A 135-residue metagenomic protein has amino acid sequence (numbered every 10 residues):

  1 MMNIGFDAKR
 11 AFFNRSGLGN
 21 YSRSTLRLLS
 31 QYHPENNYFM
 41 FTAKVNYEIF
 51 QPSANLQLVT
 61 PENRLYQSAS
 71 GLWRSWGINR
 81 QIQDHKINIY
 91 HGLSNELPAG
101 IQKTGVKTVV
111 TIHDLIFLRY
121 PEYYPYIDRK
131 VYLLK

Functional and structural regions predicted by a protein language model:
M1-K135: Carbohydrate transferase catalytic cores enriched for Leloir-type hexosyltransferases
